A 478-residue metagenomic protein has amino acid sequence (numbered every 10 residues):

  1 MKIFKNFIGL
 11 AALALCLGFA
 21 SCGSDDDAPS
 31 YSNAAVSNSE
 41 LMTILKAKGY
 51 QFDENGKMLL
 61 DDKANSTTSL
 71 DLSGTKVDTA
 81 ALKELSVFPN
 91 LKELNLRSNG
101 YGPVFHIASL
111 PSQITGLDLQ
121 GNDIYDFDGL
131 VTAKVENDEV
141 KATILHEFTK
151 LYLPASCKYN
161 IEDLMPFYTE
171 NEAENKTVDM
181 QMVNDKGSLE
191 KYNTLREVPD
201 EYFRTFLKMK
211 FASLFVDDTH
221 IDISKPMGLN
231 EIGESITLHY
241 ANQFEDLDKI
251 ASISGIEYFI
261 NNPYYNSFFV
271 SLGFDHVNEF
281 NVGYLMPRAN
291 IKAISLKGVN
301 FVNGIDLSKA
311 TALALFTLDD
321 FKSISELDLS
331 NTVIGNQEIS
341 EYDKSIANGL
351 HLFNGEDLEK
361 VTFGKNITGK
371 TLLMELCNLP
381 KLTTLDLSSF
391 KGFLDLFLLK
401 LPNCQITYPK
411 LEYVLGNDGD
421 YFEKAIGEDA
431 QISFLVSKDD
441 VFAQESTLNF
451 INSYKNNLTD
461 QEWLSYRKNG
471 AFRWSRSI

Functional and structural regions predicted by a protein language model:
M1-G9: Bacterial N-terminal signal peptides that target proteins for export
L17-S21: C-terminal motif of bacterial Sec signal peptides marking the signal peptidase cleavage site
C22-E84, E93, D123, K134 (+6 more regions): N-terminal capping/linker segments that flank leucine-rich repeat
K63, E84-V87, S98, S109-S112 (+14 more regions): C-terminal capping segment of individual leucine-rich repeats
T67, L91, G102, I114 (+18 more regions): Conserved hydrophobic position(s) of the canonical leucine-rich repeat
T68-L72, L94-L96, T115-L119, T149-L153 (+13 more regions): Conserved hydrophobic beta-strand positions in leucine-rich repeat
L70, A80-L85, V104-L110, F127-L130 (+13 more regions): Canonical leucine-rich repeat
T75, N99, N122, P154-C157 (+13 more regions): Conserved "Asn-ladder"/turn position within leucine-rich repeats
